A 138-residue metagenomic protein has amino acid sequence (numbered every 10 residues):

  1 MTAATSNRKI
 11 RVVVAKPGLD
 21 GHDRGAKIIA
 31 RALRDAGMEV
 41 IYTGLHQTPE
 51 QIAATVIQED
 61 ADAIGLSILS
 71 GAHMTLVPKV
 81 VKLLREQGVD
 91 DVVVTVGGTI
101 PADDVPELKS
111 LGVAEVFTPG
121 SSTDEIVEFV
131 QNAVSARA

Functional and structural regions predicted by a protein language model:
A4-T5: C-terminal intrinsically disordered, low-complexity extensions immediately downstream of enzyme catalytic cores
I10: Nucleotide donor/acceptor-binding cores
V13-A15: Short hydrophobic segments within beta-strands
G18: A glycine- and charged-residue-rich anion-binding loop/surface
A26-Q131, A136: Cofactor-cradling patches in redox/metallo enzymes
